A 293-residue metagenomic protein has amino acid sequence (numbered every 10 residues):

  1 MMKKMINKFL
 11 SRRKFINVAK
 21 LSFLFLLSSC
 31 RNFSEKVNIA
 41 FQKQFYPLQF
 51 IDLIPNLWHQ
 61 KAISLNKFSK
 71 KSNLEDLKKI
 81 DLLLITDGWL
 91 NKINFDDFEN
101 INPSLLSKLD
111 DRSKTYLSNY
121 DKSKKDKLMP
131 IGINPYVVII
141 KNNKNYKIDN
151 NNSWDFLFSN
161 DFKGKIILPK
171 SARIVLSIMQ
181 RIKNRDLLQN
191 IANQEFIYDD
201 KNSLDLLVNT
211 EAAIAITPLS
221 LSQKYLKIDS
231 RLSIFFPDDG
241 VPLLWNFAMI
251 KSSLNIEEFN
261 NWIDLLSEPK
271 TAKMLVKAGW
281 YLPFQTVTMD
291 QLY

Functional and structural regions predicted by a protein language model:
K3-K8, K14-N32: N-terminal export signals
R31-I93: Early extracytoplasmic/lumenal segment of secretory-pathway proteins
I80-L84, F95-V137: A structural signal for short loop-to-beta-strand junctions that line the ligand-binding cleft of periplasmic/secreted
D87-K92, I167-D239: Ligand-binding pocket segment of bilobal, Venus flytrap-like solute-binding proteins
N134, L188-I191, F196-D200, D229-S252 (+2 more regions): Periplasmic-binding protein-like
V137-N145, L243-E258, L265, M274-L275 (+1 more regions): A bilobed periplasmic-binding-protein/Venus flytrap-type ligand-binding module shared by bacterial periplasmic
Y146-F162: Flexible hinge/capping segments at coil-to-helix
F162-S171, L265-T288: Periplasmic-binding protein-like
